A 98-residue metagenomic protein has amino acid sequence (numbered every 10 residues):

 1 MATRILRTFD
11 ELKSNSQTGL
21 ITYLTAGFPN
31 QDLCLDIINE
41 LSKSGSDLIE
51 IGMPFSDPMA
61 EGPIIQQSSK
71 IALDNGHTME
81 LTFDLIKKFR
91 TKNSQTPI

Functional and structural regions predicted by a protein language model:
M1-I21, I86, T91: N-terminal amphipathic alpha-helix/helix-capping segment at the start of soluble metabolic enzymes
A2, Q31, M79-T82: A conditional alpha-helix N-cap/helix-loop micro-motif detector
L20-C34: Active-site mouth loops of central-metabolism enzymes
L20-L24, I49-I51, I98: Hydrophobic faces of well-ordered beta-strands that scaffold small-molecule active sites in alpha/beta enzyme cores
F28-Q31, S44-H77: Glycine-rich, proline-tolerant flexible connector loops at the mouths of alpha/beta enzymes
N39-S42: Non-catalytic positions within long, well-ordered alpha-helices that form the structural scaffold/packing of enzyme
G62-I98: Alpha-helix-loop-beta-strand connector modules within alpha/beta enzyme cores
